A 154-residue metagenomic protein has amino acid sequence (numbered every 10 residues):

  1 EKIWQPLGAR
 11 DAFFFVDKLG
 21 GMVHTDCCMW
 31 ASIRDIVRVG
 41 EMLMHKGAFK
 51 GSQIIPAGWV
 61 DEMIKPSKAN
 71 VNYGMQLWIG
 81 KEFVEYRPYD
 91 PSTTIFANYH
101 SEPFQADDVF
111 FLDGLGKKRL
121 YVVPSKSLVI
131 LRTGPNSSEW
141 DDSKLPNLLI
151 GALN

Functional and structural regions predicted by a protein language model:
E1, G47-I55, S138: Structural helix-adjacent loops and short alpha-helical linkers that scaffold large soluble proteins
E1-C27, A31, G58: Active-site helix/loop module of the DD-peptidase/beta-lactamase fold, centered on the serine-lysine SxxK catalytic
E1-W4, V37-M44, V60-I64, W78 (+2 more regions): Non-transmembrane alpha-helical segments in soluble domains of secreted/periplasmic/extracellular proteins
R10-V16, C27, K65-V129: Active-site Gly/Thr loop motif
L19-M22, I36, L43, G47 (+3 more regions): Solvent-exposed loop/turn segments at secondary-structure junctions within structured extracellular/periplasmic domains
M29-A48, K118-T133: Active-site-proximal alpha-helical segments within enzyme catalytic domains
L131-N154: C-terminal/domain-terminus segments
